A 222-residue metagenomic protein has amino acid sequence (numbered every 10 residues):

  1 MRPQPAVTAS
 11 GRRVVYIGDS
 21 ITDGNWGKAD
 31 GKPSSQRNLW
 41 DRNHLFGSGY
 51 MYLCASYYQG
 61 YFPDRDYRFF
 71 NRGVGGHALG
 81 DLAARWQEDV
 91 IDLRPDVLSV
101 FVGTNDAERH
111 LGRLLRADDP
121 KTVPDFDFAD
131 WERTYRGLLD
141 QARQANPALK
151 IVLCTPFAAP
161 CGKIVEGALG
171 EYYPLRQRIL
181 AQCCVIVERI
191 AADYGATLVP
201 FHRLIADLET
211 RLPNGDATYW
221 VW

Functional and structural regions predicted by a protein language model:
M1-R72, Q87-R94, P213: Serine-esterase "nucleophile elbow" of acetyl-processing enzymes
T8, R143, E188, A192: Anion (oxyanion) recognition and catalysis
R13-G18, T22, R68-G73, V97-V102 (+2 more regions): Structural recognition of the beta-strand scaffold that forms the well-ordered cores of secreted hydrolase catalytic
D23-G31, P63-R65, V74-A129: Oxyanion-hole/transition-state-stabilizing segment in secreted/luminal serine hydrolases and related acyltransferases
G27, P156-W222: Catalytic His-Asp segment of secreted/periplasmic serine-dependent ester chemistry enzymes
S35-G49, P120-D130, Y172-A181: A short acidic, glycine-rich active-site loop that binds or catalyzes chemistry on phosphate/adenosine moieties
R65, Q144-K150: A short helix->loop->beta-strand "cap" motif at the edges of active sites that frequently abuts
W86, Y135-D140, C184: Generic structural signal for well-ordered alpha-helices, preferentially at hydrophobic/aromatic core positions
